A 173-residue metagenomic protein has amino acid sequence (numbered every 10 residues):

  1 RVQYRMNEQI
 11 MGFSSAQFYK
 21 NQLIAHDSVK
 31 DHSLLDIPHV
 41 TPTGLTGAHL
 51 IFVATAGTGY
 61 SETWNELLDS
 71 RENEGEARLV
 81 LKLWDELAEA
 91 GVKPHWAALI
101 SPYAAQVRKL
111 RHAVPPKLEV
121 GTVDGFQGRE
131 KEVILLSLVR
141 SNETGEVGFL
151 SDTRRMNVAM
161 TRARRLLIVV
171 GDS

Functional and structural regions predicted by a protein language model:
R1-M6, F13, Y19, L83 (+1 more regions): C-terminal accessory regions
M6-Q9, G59-S61, A105-K109, Q127 (+1 more regions): Flexible loop/turn segments at secondary-structure boundaries
I10, V80, L99, G128 (+1 more regions): Residue-level signature of catalytic and energy-coupling elements of molecular machines, predominantly ATP/GTP-dependent
F18-A25: Proline-centered turn/helix-capping motifs that create local helix->coil transitions or kinks
A25-H112: Conserved helicase/translocase motor-coupling segment
H26, V53-T55, I100-P102, G121-V123 (+2 more regions): Generic beta-strand/beta-sheet core signal
W96-A98, E132-V133, L166-I168: Beta-sheet entry/capping signal
R111-G145, L150: Conserved motor-coupling elements within RecA-like helicase/translocase cores
